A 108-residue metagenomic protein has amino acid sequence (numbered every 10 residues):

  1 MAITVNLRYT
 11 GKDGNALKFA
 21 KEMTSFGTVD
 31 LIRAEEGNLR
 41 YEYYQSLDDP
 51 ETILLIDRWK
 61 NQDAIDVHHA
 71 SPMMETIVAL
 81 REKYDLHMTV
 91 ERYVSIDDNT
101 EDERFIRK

Functional and structural regions predicted by a protein language model:
A2, R8, K12, K21-F26 (+2 more regions): N-terminal/domain-start segments enriched in small and hydrophobic, helix-friendly residues, covering either
I3-T10, E42-A70: Short, well-ordered beta-strand segments in beta-rich or mixed alpha/beta enzyme and ligand-binding folds
I3-V5, G37-L39, L86: A generic structural signal for short beta-strands and their flanking turns/coil linkers
N15-L39, M73-I77: Short amphipathic alpha-helical segments
E35-N38, L55-D57, R81: Polar/charged side chains located within well-ordered beta-strands of beta-rich proteins
Y43-E51, T76-K108: Glycine-rich beta-strand-turn "strand-cap" elements at beta-sheet edges
